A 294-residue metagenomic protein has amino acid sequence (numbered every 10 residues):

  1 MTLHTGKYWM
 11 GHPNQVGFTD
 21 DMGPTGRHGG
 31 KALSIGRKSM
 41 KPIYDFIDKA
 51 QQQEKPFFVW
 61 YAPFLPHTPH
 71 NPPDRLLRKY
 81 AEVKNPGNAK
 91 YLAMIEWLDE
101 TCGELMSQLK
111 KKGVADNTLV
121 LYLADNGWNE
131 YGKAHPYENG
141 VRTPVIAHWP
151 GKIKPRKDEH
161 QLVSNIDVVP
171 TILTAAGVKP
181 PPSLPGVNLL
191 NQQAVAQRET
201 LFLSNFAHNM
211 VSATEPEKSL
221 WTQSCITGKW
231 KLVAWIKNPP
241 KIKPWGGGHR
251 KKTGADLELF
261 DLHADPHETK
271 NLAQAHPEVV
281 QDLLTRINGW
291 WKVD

Functional and structural regions predicted by a protein language model:
M1-D45, G132, F202-N205, N238: Catalytic-site neighborhoods of secreted/periplasmic enzymes that process anionic sulfate/phosphate groups
M1-L3, Q52-V59, V114-V120, T143 (+2 more regions): Loop/turn elements at helix/coil->beta-strand transitions in domains of secreted/extracellular proteins
H4-N14, A62-T68, Y122-E130, A134-H135 (+3 more regions): Short, solvent-exposed turn/loop segments enriched in Gly/Ser/Thr/Pro and often Arg
V16, S107-K157, S164, S212 (+1 more regions): Histidine-centered active-site microenvironments of extracellular/periplasmic hydrolases and transferases
H28, W128-Y131, K154, I166-V169 (+3 more regions): C-terminal cap/loop subdomain of S1 sulfatases and analogous C-terminal strand-loop tails that border
L33-K38, P86-T101, H135-T143, I153-P170 (+2 more regions): A short beta-strand-to-alpha-helix junction
M40-I47, L77-T118, A175: A long, amphipathic alpha-helix that forms part of the scaffold/cap immediately adjacent to metal-dependent active
P42-Y91, N126-P136: Active-site His/acidic residue clusters
